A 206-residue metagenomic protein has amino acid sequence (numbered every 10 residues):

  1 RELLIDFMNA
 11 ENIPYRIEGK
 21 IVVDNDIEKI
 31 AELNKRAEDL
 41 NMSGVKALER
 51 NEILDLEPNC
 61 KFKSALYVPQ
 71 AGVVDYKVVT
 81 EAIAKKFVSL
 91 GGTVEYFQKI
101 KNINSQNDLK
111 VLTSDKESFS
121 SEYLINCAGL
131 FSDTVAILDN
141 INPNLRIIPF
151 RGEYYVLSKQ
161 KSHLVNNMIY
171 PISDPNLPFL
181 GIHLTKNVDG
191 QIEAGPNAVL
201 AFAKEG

Functional and structural regions predicted by a protein language model:
R1-L56, F62, G181-I182, G190-Q191 (+1 more regions): Dinucleotide-binding Rossmann-like beta1-alpha1 core, especially the glycine-rich loop that anchors the ADP
L3, K35, A82, T134 (+1 more regions): Alpha-helical scaffold segments in soluble metabolic enzymes
G19, E49, P69-Q70, Y96 (+1 more regions): A secondary-structure boundary/capping signal
K20-V22, A65-Y67, Y154: Short aromatic/hydrophobic contact patches that present stacked aromatics for nucleic-acid/ligand binding
K46-E49, V94-Y96, N126, A194: General beta-strand structural signal in soluble alpha/beta enzymes
L66-Y123, C127, F131-T134: Helical element adjacent to the flavin cofactor pocket in flavoenzyme catalytic cores
I103-G206: Flavin-dependent oxidoreductases
